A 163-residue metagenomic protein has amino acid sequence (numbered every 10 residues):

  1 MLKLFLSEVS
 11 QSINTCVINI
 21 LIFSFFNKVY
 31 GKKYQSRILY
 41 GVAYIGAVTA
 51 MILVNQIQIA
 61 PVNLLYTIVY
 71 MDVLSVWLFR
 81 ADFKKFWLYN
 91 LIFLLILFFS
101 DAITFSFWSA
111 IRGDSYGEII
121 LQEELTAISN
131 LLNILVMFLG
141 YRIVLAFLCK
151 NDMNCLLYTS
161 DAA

Functional and structural regions predicted by a protein language model:
M1-S7: Short, strongly hydrophobic alpha-helical membrane anchors
S12-I13, V17-I38, I52-L157: Juxtamembrane segments at transmembrane-helix boundaries in multi-pass signal-transduction membrane proteins
Y40-V48: Alpha-helical transmembrane segments
Y158-A163: Conserved small/polar residues in nucleotide/adenosyl-binding loops
